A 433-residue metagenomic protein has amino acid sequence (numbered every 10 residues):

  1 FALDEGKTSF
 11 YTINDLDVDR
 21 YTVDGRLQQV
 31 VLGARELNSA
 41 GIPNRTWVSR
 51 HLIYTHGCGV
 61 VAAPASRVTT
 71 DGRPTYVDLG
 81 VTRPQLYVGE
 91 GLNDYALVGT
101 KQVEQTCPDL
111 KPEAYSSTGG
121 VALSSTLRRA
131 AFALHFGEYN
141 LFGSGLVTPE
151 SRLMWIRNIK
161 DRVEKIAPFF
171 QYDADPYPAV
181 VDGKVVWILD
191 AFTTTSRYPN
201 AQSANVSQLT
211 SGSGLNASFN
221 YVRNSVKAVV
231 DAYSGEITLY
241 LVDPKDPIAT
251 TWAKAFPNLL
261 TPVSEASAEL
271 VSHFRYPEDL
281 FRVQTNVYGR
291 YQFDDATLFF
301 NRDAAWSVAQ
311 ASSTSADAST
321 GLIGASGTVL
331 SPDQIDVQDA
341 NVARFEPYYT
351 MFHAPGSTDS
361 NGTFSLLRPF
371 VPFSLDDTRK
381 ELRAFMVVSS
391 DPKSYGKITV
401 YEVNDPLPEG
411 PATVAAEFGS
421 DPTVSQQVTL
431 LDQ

Functional and structural regions predicted by a protein language model:
F1-Q433: Soluble extracytoplasmic regions of secretory-pathway and membrane proteins
